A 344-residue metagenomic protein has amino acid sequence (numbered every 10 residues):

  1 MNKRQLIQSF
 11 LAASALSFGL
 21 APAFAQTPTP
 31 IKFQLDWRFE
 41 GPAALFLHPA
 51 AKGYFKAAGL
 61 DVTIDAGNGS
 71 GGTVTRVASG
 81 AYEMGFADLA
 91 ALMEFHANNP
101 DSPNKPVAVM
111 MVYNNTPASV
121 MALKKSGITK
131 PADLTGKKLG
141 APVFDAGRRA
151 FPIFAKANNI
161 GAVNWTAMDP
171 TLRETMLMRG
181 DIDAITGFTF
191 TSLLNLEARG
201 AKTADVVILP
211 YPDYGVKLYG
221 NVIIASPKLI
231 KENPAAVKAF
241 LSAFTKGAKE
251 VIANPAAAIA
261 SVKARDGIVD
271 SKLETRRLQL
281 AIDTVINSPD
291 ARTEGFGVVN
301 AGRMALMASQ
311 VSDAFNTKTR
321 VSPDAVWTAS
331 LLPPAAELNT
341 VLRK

Functional and structural regions predicted by a protein language model:
K3-Q8: N-terminal export leaders
L16-F24: C-terminal segment of classical bacterial N-terminal signal peptides
A25-R179, D183-F190, L209-Y211, V216-K217: Short, glycine-/small- and polar/acidic-enriched structural segments that line small-molecule recognition paths
V112-A122, K202-L229, L241, L280-I286: Periplasmic-binding protein-like
A162-W165, T203-V206, I268-Q279, T317-V326: Short, surface-exposed acidic
E232-A314: Secondary-structure end/capping motifs
M304-K344: Conserved C-terminal helix/tail region of periplasmic/extracytoplasmic solute-binding proteins
